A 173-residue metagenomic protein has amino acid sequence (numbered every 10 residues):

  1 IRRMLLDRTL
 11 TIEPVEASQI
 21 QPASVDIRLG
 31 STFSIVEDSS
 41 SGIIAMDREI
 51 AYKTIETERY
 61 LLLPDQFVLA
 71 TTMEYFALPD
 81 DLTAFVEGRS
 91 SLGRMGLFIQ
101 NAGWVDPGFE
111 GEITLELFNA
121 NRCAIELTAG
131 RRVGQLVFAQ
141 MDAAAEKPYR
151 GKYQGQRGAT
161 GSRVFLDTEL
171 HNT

Functional and structural regions predicted by a protein language model:
I1-T173: DUTPase catalytic domain/fold
